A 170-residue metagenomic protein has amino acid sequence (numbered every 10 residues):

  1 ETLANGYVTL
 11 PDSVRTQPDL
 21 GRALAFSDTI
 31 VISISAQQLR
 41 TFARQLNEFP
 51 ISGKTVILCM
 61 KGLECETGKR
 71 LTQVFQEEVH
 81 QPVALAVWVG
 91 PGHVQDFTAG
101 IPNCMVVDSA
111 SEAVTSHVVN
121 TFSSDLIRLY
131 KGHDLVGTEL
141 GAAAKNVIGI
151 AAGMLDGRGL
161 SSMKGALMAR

Functional and structural regions predicted by a protein language model:
E1, G21, L58, E112 (+1 more regions): Bulky hydrophobic/aromatic packing residues
E1, V14, G165-A169: Generic low-polarity alpha-helical segments
E1-T9: Glycine-rich phosphate-binding loop and adjoining beta1-alpha1-beta2 segment of Rossmann-like nucleotide-binding folds
N5, A23-L24, Q95, C104 (+2 more regions): A broad, structure-centric signal for solvent-exposed, well-ordered loop/edge residues that line or flank functional
G6-Y7, G62, G90, G137 (+2 more regions): Glycine-centered flexibility motif
L10, T16-A25, T29-P102, V118: Rossmann-like NAD(P)(H) cofactor-binding subdomain of soluble oxidoreductases
Q38, F49, V74-A84, P102-R170: Internal alpha-helical scaffold of NAD(P)-dependent oxidoreductase catalytic cores
